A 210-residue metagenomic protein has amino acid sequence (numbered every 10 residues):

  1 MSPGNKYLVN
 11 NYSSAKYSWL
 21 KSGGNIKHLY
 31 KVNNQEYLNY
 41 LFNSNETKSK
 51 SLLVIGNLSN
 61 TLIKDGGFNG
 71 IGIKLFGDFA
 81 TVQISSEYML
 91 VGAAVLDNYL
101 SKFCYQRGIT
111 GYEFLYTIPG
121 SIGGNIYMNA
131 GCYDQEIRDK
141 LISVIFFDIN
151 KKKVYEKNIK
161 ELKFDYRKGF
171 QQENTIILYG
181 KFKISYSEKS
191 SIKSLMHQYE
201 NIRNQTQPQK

Functional and structural regions predicted by a protein language model:
M1-I122: Anion-binding (especially nucleotide phosphate/pyrophosphate-binding) glycine-rich loop and adjoining beta-alpha core
V9-N10, K16-W19, T61, F147-I149 (+1 more regions): Phosphate/pyrophosphate- and phosphate-bearing ligand-binding catalytic cores of soluble enzymes
K21, L90, T117, Y127 (+2 more regions): Conserved beta-strand segments that form the floor/walls of ligand-binding pockets within enzyme and binding domains
G23, Y30-N33, L62-A80, Y127-I159 (+1 more regions): Structural signature of FAD isoalloxazine-binding scaffolds in flavoprotein oxidoreductases
I26, S49, I137, L141 (+3 more regions): A broad structural signal for short, well-ordered beta-strand segments within beta-sheet-rich domains
I55, G77-T81, L115-I118, R138-L141 (+2 more regions): Glycine-rich loops and low-complexity Gly/Arg-rich segments that provide flexible linkers or classic glycine-based
T61, S101-C104, E113-Y116, N129-E136 (+3 more regions): A generic local secondary-structure boundary/capping motif
K74, G92-F103, G131-Q135, Y155-I159 (+1 more regions): Noncatalytic linker/hinge segments flanking ATPase motor cores
